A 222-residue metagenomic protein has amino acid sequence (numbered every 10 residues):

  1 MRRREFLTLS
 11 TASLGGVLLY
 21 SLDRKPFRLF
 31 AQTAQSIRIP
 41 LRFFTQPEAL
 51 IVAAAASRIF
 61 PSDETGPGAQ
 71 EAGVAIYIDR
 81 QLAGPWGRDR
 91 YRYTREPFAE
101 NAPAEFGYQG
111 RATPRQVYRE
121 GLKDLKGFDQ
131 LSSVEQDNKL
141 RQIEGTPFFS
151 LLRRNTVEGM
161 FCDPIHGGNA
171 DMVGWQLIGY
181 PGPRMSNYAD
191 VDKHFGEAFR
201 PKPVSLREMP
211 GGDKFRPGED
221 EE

Functional and structural regions predicted by a protein language model:
M1, V17-S57: C-terminal segment of N-terminal export signals and the immediately downstream linker at the start of the mature
M1-V17: N-terminal secretory signal peptides and thylakoid transit peptides that target proteins across membranes
T8-L9, L29, T33, R141 (+1 more regions): Intrinsically disordered, low-complexity segments enriched in polar/charged small residues
S10-A12, L22, M209, G218: Low-complexity, intrinsically disordered/propeptide-like segments
S36-I37, P47-A54, T65-E222: Mature-region segments of soluble proteins
